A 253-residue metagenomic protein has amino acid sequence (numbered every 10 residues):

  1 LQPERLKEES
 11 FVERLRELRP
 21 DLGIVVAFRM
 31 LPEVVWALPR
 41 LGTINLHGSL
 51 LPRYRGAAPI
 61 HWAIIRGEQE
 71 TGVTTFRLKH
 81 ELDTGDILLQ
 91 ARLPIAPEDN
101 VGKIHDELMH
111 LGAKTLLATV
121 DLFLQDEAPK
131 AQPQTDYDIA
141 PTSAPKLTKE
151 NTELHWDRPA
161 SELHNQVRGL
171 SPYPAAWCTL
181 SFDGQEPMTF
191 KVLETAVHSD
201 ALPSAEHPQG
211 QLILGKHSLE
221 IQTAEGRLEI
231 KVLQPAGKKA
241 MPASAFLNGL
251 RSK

Functional and structural regions predicted by a protein language model:
L1-P172, E186, P235-G237, P242 (+2 more regions): One-carbon transfer enzymes
N151, W156-K253: An anion-binding loop in the catalytic cleft
